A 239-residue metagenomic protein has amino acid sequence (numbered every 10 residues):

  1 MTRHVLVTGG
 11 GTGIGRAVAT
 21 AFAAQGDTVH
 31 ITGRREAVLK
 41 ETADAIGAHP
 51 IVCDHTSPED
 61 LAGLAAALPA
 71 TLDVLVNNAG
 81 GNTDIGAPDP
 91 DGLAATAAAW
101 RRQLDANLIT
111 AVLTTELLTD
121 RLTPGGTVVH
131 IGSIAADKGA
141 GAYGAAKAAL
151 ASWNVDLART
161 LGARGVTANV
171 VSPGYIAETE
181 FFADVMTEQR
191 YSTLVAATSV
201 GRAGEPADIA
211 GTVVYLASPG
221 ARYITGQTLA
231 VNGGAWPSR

Functional and structural regions predicted by a protein language model:
G9-G13: Conserved glycine-rich cofactor-binding loop
A66, D105-P124, A158-R159, S218: Amphipathic alpha-helical dimer-interface segment in Rossmann-like NAD(P)H-dependent oxidoreductases
G86-L104, F182, L194: Substrate-binding pocket helix/loop in short-chain dehydrogenase/reductase
L93-V112, V129, L150: Catalytic Tyr-X3-Lys loop
T115, A146-A149: Active-site helix of classical SDR
S133: Residue(s) in the substrate-gating loop at a strand-loop-helix junction that position the organic substrate next
G162, T167, I224-G226: Short, small/polar-rich loop/turn modules that mediate ligand/substrate recognition or access, typified
V214, T225-R239: Short C-terminal tail/terminal secondary-structure segment of NAD(P)H-dependent dehydrogenase/reductase domains
